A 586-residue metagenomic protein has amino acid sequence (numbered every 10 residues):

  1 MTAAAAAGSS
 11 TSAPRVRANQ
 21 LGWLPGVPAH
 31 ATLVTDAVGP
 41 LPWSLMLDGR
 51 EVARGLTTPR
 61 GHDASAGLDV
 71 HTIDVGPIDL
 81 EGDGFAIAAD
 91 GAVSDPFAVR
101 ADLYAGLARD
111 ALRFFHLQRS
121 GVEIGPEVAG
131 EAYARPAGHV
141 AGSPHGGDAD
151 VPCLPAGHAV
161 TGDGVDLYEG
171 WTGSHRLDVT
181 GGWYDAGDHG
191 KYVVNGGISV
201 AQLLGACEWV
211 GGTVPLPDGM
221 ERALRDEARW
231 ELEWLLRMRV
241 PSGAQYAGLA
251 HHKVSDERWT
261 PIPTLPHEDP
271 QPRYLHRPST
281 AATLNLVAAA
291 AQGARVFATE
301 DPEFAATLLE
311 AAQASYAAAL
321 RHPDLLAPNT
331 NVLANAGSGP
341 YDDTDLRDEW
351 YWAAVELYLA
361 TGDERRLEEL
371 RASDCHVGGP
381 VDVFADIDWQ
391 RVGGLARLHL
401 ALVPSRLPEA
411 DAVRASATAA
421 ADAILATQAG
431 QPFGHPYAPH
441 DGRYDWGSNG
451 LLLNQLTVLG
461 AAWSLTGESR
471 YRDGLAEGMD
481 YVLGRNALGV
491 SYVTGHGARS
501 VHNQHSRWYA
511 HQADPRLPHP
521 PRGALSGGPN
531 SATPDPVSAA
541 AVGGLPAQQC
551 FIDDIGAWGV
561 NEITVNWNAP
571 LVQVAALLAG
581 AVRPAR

Functional and structural regions predicted by a protein language model:
G8-T11: Proline/serine/threonine-rich low-complexity linkers at boundaries of modular beta-sandwich domains
R17-G91, A101, A111-G197, A201 (+6 more regions): Aromatic (Trp/Tyr) and acidic
A98-Y104: Short beta-strand edge segments in extracellular beta-sheet folds
G205-W230, H267-Y274, Q292-L309: Short coil/linker segments at helix-helix boundaries
G211, V240, A298-T299, L320 (+5 more regions): Helix-capping and short linker residues that terminate individual alpha-solenoid repeat units
A223-Y246: Carboxylate/His-rich catalytic cores and anion/metal-binding grooves
Q313-A317: Hydrophobic, small-residue-rich alpha-helical packing segments that form membrane-like cores
C375-V383: Solenoid-like repeat scaffolds
